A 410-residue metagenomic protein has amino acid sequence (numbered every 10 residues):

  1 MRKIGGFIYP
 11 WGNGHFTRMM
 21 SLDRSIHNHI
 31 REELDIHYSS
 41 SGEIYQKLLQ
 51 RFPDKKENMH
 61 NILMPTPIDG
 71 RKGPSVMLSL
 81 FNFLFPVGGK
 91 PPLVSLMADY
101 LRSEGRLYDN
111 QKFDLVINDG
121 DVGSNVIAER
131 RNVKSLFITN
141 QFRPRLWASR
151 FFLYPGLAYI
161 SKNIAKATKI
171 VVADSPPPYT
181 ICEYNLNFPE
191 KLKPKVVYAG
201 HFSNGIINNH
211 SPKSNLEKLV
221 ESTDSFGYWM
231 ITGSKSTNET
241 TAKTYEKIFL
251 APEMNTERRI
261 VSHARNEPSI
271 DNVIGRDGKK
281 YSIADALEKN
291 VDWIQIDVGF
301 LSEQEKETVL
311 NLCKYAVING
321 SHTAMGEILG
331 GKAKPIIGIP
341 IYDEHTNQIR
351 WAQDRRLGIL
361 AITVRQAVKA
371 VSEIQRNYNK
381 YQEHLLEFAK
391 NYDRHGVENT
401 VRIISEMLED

Functional and structural regions predicted by a protein language model:
I8-M20, S236-E239: A short, glycine/small-residue-rich beta-strand->loop->alpha-helix junction that serves as a flexible
E32-S95: Conserved nucleotide-sugar phosphate-binding/catalytic loop shared by glycosyltransferases and other
V76-N118, V122-G123: Conserved nucleotide-sugar donor-binding subdomain of glycosyltransferases
V116-D119, E303-Q348: A donor-sugar binding/catalytic signature common to diverse glycosyltransferases and related nucleotide-sugar
R130-S203: Active-site-proximal region of nucleotide-activated glycan assembly enzymes, centered on histidine/acidic-rich loops
N204-K314, T346: Donor-nucleotide binding loops and adjacent catalytic segments primarily of GT-B fold Leloir glycosyltransferases
I359, V364, A370-F388, D410: Conserved donor-nucleotide binding/catalytic region of nucleotide-linked donor-dependent transferases
D393-D410: C-terminal alpha-helical cap of glycosyltransferases
